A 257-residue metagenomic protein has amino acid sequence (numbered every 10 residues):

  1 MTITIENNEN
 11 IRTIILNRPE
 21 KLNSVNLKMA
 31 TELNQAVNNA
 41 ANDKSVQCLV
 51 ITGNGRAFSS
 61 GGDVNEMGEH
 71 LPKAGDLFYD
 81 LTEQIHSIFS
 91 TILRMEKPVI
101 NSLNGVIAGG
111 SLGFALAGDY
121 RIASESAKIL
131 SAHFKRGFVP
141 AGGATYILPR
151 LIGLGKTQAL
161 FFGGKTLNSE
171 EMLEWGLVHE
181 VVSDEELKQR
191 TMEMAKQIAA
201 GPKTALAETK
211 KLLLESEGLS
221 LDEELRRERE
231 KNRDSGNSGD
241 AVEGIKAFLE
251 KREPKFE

Functional and structural regions predicted by a protein language model:
M1-N54, S90: Conserved CoA-thioester-binding segment of acyl-CoA-metabolizing enzymes
I14, R18, L33, I51 (+7 more regions): Terminal peptide-recognition signature
M29-E32, L81-Q84, L187, E228: Hydrophobic alpha-helical membrane-association signature
G53-T91, I107, S220: Glycine- (often His-adjacent) and acidic-residue-rich active-site loop that binds/positions the CoA thioester
S90-T204, E230-S238, E243-K246, E250-R252: Crotonase-fold acyl-CoA enzyme core
E217, E253-E257: Short C-terminal tail/terminal secondary-structure segment of NAD(P)H-dependent dehydrogenase/reductase domains
